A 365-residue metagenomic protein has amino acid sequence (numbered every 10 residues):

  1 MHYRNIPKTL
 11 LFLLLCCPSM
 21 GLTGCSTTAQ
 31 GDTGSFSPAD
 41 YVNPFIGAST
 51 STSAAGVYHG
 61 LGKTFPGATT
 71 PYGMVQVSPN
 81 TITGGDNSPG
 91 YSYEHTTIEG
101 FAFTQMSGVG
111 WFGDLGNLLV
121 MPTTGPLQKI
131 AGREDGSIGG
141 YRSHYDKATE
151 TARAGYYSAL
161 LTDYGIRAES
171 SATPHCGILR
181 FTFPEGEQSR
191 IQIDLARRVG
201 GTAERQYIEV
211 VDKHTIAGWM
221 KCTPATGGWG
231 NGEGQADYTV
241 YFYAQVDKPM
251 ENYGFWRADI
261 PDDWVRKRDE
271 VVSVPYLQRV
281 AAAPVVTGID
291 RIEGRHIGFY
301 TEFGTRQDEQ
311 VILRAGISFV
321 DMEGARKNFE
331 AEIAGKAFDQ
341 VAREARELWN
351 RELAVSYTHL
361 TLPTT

Functional and structural regions predicted by a protein language model:
H2-L11: Bacterial N-terminal signal peptides that target proteins for export
C16-C17: Cysteine-centered motifs
T23-G24: C-terminal motif of bacterial Sec signal peptides marking the signal peptidase cleavage site
G31-L360: Accessory carbohydrate-recognition regions in carbohydrate-active enzymes
T361-T365: A short, hydrophobic C-terminal helix/tail in secreted or cell-surface proteins
